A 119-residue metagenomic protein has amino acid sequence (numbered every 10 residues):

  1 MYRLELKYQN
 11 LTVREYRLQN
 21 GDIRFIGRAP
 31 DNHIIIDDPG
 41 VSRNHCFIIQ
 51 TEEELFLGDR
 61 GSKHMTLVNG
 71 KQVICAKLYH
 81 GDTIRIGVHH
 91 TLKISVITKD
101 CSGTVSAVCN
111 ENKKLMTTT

Functional and structural regions predicted by a protein language model:
M1-K7, H89-T119: Regulatory inter-domain linker segments that are low-complexity and enriched for serine/threonine/proline
R3, R17-V88: Forkhead-associated
L11-Y16: Surface-exposed loop/edge segments in extracytoplasmic proteins
